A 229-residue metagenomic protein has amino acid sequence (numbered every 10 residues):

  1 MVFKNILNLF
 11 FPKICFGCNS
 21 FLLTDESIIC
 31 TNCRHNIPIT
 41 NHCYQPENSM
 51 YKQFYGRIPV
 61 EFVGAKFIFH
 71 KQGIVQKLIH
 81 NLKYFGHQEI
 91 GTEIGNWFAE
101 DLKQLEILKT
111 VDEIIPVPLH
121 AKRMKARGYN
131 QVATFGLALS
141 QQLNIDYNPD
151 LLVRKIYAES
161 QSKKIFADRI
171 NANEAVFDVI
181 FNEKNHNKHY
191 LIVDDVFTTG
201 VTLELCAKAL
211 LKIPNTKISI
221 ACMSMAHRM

Functional and structural regions predicted by a protein language model:
M1-M229: Glycine-rich phosphate/pyrophosphate-handling loop used in enzymes and phosphotransfer proteins
